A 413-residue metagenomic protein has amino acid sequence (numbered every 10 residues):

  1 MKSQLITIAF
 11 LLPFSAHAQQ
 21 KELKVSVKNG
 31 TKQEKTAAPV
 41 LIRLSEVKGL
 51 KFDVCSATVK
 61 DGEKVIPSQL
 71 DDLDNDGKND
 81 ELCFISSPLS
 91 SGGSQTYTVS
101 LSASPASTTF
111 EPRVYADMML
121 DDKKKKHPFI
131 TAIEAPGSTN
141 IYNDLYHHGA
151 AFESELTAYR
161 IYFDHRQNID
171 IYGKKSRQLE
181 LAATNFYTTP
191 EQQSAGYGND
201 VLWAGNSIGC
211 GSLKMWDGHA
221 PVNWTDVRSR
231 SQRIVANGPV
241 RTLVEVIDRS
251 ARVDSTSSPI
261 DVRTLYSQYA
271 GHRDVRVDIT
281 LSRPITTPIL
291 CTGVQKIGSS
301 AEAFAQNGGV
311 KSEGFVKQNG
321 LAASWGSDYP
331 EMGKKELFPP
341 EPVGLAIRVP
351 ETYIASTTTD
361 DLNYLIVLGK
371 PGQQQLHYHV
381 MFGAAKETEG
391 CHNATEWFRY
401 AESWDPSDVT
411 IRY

Functional and structural regions predicted by a protein language model:
M1-L23: Bacterial Sec-dependent N-terminal signal peptides
Q19-K125, T131, A135, T139-N140 (+1 more regions): Alpha-mannosidase-like glycoside hydrolase catalytic domains involved in N-glycan trimming, generalizing to other
L23-V27, L156, T264, V275-S282: Short, well-ordered beta-strand segments enriched in hydrophobic/aromatic residues
S56-L82, D254-S257, G298-N319, W325 (+1 more regions): Solvent-exposed beta-strand/loop surfaces of large extracellular or lumenal domains
D74-L89, E341-Y413: Beta-strand-rich recognition/accessory modules
P105-T225: Solvent-exposed N-terminal domain segments of exported/luminal and surface proteins
Q193-G271: Extended, loop-rich substrate-binding clefts of extracytoplasmic carbohydrate-active enzymes
V262, R273-G309: Acidic (Asp/Glu-rich), glycine- and aromatic
